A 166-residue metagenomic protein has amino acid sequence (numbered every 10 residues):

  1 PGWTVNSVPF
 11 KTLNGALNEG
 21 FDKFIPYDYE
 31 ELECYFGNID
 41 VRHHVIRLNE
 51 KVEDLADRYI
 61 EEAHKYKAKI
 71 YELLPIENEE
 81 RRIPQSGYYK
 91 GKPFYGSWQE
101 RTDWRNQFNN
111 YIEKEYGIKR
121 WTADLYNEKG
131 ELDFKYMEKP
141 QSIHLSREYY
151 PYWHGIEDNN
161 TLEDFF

Functional and structural regions predicted by a protein language model:
P1-R58: Conserved SGNH/GDSL esterase-like catalytic core that processes O-acyl groups on lipids and polysaccharides
V5, H43, K67, K139-N160 (+1 more regions): Conserved active-site regions of diverse hydrolases
N14-F24, E50-E62, D103-N110, R120-W121 (+4 more regions): Extended recognition/assembly regions associated with phosphoester-bond processing machinery
Y27, H64-Y66: Short, conserved loop/helix-junction motifs that constitute active-site signature segments in enzyme catalytic cores
E30-R47, I70-R82, W121-L125: Short loop/turn segments at strand-loop or loop-helix junctions that form parts of catalytic or ligand-binding pockets
V41-E50, E80-F94, F134-E138: Surface-exposed, active-site-proximal loop segments in enzymatic domains
A68-P75, T102-M137, H154-F166: Extracellular serine-dependent O-acyl
E80-D124, S142-Y152: Substrate-gating cap/lid alpha-helix
